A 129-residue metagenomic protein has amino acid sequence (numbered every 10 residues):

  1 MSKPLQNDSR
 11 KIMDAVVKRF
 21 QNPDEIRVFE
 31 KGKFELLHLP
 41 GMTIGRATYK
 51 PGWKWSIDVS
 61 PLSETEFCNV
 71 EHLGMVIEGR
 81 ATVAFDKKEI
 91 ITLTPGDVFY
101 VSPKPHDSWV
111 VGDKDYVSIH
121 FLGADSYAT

Functional and structural regions predicted by a protein language model:
M1-T48, S56: A short, N-terminal "cap"/entry segment at the start of jelly-roll beta-barrel domains of the cupin/DSBH fold
M42, L62-K87: Glycine- and acidic-residue-biased ligand/ion/polar-headgroup-sensing regions
G45, E89-I91, V117: Short beta-strand segments
R46-F67, P103: Conserved short histidine dyad/triad with adjacent acidic residue
F85-K104: Short acidic-glycine-tyrosine-enriched beta hairpin
S102-A128: Ligand-binding loop in jelly-roll beta-barrel domains
